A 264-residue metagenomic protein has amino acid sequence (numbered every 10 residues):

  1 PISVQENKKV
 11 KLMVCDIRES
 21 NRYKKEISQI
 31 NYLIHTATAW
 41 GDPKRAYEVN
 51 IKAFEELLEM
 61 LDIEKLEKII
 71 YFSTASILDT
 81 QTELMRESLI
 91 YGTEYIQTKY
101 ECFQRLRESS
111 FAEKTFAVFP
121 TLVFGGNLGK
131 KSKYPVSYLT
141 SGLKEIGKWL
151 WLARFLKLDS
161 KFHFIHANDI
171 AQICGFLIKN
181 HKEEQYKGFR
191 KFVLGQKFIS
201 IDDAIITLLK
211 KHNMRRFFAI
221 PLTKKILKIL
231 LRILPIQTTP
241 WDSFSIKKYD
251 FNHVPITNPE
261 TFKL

Functional and structural regions predicted by a protein language model:
E6, V10-E56, L78-E83: NAD(P)H-binding glycine-rich loop region in Rossmannoid oxidoreductase-like domains and their noncatalytic homologs
L33, W40-I70, Q97-R105: NAD(P)-cofactor binding segment of oxidoreductase domains
Y47-I51, S88-E108, S132-K133, S160-N168 (+1 more regions): Short-chain dehydrogenase/reductase
E55-T98, F116: Conserved Rossmann-fold NAD(P)-dependent oxidoreductase catalytic core, especially the SDR/UDP-sugar
R105-K130: Conserved beta-loop-beta element that borders a ligand/cofactor-binding pocket
G125-L143, L177-K191: Glycine/proline-rich active-site loop of Rossmann-fold NAD(P)-dependent oxidoreductases
T140-I165: A conserved pocket-lining segment of Rossmann-fold NAD(P)-dependent short-chain dehydrogenase/reductase
K161, A167-P240, T257-L264: Mid/C-terminal beta-alpha module of Rossmann-like enzyme folds, strongest in SDR-family dehydrogenases/epimerases
